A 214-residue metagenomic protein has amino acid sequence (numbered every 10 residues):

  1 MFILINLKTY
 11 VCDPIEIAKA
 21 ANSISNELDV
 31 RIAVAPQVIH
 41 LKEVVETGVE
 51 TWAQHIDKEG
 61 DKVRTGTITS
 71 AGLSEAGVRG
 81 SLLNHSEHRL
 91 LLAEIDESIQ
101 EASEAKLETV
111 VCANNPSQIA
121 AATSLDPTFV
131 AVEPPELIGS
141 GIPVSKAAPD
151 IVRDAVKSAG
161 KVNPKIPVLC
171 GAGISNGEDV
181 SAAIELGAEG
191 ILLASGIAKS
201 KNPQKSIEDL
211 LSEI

Functional and structural regions predicted by a protein language model:
M1-I68, E75, T109, S117-P127 (+2 more regions): Conserved N-terminal beta1-alpha1 strand-loop-helix module at the mouth
K8, Q37, L73, E133 (+3 more regions): Conserved, mostly hydrophobic/aromatic
Q54-K58, K62-T65, L91-A93, V111-P116 (+1 more regions): Glycine-rich beta-to-alpha transition loops that act as phosphate-gripper elements at the mouths of alpha/beta enzyme
D57-G60, T65-G66, P127-V156, S175 (+1 more regions): Glycine/Thr-rich beta-alpha phosphate-binding loop at enzyme active sites
R79-A122: Hydrophobic, well-structured mid-protein blocks that either form specific transmembrane helices
R79-L91, F129-I142, I184-S206: Glycine-rich phosphate-binding active-site loops on the catalytic face of alpha/beta enzymes
D96-E104, V144-D150, S195-I214: C-terminal helical cap(s) of enzyme catalytic domains, especially alpha/beta-barrels
N114-D126, C170-I191: Catalytic cores of alpha/beta
